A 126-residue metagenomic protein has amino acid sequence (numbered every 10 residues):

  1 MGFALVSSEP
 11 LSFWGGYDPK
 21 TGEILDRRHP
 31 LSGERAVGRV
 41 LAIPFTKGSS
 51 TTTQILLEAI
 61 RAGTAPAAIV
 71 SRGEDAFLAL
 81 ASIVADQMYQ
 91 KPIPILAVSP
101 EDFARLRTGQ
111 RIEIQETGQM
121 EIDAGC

Functional and structural regions predicted by a protein language model:
M1-G2: Long, hydrophobic N-terminal alpha-helical segment
L5-Q119: Feature captures the catalytic cores and cofactor-binding loops of soluble hydro-lyases/lyases that act on carboxylate
G125: Catalytic Cys-His active-site segments of thiol-dependent hydrolases/isopeptidases
